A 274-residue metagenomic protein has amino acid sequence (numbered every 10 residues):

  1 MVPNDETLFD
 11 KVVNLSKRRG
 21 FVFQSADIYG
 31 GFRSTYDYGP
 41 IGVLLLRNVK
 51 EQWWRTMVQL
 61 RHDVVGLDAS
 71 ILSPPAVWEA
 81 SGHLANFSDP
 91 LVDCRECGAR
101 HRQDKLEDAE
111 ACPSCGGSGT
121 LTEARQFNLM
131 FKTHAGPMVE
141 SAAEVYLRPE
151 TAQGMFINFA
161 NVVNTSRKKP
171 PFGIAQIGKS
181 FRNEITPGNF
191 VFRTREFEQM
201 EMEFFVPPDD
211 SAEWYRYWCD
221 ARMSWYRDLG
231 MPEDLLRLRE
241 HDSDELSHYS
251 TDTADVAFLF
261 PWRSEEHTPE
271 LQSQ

Functional and structural regions predicted by a protein language model:
V2-P269, S273: TRNA-recognition modules of translation machinery and tRNA-sensing kinases, especially anticodon-binding
